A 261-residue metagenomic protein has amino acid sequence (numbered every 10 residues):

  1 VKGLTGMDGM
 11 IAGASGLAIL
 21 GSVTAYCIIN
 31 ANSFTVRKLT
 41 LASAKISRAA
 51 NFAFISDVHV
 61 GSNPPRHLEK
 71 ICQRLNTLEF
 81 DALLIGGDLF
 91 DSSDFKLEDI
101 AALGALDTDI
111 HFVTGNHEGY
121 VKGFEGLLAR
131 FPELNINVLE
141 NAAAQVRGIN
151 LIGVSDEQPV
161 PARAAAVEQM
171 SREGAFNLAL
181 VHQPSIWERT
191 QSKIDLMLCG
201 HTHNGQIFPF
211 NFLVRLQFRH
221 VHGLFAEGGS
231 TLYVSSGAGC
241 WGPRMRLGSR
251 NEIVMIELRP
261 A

Functional and structural regions predicted by a protein language model:
V1-N32: Non-catalytic terminal accessory segments
S33-K45: Alpha-helical transmembrane signal-anchor/signal-peptide segments
A42-A261: Soluble catalytic domains of enzymes that build or remodel membrane lipids, polysaccharides, and related
